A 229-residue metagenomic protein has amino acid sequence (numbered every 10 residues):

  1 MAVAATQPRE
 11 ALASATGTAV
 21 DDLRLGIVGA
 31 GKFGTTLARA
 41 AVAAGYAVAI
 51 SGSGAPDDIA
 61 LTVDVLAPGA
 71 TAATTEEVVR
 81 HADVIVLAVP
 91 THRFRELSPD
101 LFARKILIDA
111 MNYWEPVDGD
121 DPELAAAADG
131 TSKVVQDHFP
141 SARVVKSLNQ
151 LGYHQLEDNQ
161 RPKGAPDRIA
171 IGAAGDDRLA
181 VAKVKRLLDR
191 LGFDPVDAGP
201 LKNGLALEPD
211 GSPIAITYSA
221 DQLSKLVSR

Functional and structural regions predicted by a protein language model:
A2-V65: NAD(P)+-binding Rossmann beta1-loop-alpha1 motif at the extreme N-terminus of oxidoreductases
T36, A40, H138, L187: Rossmann-fold NAD(P)-dependent oxidoreductase module
A67-G119: Rossmann-like NAD(P)-binding element
A72, R143-S147, V196-P200: General beta-strand structural signal in soluble alpha/beta enzymes
P99-K105, H138-F139, K163-A165: Short, conserved loop/helix-junction motifs that constitute active-site signature segments in enzyme catalytic cores
M111-P162: Rossmann-fold NAD(P)-binding glycine/threonine-rich loop
P166-R229: Active-site-lining helix/loop region of Rossmann-like oxidoreductase modules
